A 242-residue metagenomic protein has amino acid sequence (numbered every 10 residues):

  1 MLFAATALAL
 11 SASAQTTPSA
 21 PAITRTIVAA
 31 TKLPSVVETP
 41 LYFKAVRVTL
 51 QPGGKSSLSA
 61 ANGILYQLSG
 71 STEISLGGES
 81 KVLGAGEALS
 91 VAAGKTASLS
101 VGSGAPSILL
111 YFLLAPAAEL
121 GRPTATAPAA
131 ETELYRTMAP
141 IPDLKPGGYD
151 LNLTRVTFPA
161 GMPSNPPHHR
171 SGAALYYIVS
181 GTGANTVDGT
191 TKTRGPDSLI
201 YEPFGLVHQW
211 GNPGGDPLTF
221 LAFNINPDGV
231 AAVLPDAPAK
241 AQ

Functional and structural regions predicted by a protein language model:
M1-S11: Bacterial N-terminal signal peptides
S13-R47, K81-A85, L89-A92, S98 (+2 more regions): A short, N-terminal "cap"/entry segment at the start of jelly-roll beta-barrel domains of the cupin/DSBH fold
V37-L41, Q51-Q67, G148-Y149, G161-A174: A short beta-loop-beta micro-motif enriched in histidine and acidic residues
Q51, G77-T96, D188-L206: Short acidic-glycine-tyrosine-enriched beta hairpin
S56-L58, I74-S75, V91, T96-G104 (+3 more regions): Short beta-strand His + acidic residue motifs that chelate non-heme Fe in jelly-roll/DSBH and cupin folds
A60-G77, S171-G189: Glycine- and acidic-residue-biased ligand/ion/polar-headgroup-sensing regions
R136-P166, R170-S171, L175-T182: Surface-exposed interaction/gating patches
